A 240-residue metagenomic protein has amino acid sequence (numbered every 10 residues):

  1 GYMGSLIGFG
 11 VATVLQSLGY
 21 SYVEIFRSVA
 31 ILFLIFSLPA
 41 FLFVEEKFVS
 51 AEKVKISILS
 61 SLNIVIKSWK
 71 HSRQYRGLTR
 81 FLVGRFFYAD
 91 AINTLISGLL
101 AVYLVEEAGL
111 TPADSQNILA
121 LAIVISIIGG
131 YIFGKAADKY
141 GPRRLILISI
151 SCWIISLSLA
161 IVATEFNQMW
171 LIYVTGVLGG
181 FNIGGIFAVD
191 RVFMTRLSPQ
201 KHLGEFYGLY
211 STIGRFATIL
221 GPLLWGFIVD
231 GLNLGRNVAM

Functional and structural regions predicted by a protein language model:
G1-T13, S211-G221: Glycine-rich segments within core transmembrane alpha-helices of 12-TM secondary carriers
V14-I31, F227-M240: A membrane-interface helix-boundary motif in multi-pass transporters
Q16, G129-P142, V229: Helix-to-loop junctions at the C-terminal end of transmembrane segments in multipass secondary transporters
F48-L82: Juxtamembrane intracellular "pre-TM" segments in multi-pass secondary transporters
G98-S115: Short amphipathic helix-loop junctions that connect adjacent transmembrane helices in Major Facilitator Superfamily/SLC
K139-S151: Cytoplasmic membrane-interface "Motif A"-like loop-to-helix N-cap segments of 12-TM Major Facilitator Superfamily
S151-F166: C-terminal ends and interior cores of transmembrane alpha-helices in multi-pass membrane transporters/permeases
G185-P199: Intracellular juxtamembrane helix-capping segments at the cytosolic ends of symmetry-related transmembrane helices
